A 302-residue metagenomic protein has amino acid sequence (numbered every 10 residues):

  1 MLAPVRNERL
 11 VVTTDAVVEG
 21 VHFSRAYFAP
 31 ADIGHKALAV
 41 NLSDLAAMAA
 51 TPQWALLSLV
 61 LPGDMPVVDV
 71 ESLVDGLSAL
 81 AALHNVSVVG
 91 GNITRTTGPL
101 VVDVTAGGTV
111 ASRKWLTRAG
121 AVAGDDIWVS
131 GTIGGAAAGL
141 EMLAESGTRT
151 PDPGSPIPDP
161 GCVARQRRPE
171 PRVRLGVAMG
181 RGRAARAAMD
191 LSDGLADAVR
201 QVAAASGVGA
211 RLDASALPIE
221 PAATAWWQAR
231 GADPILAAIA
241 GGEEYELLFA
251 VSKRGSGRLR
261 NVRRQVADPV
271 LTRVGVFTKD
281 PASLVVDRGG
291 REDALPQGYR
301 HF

Functional and structural regions predicted by a protein language model:
M1-V129: Glycine-rich phosphate/pyrophosphate-binding loop regions near the starts of catalytic domains
L2-P4, G107-G108, S130, E141-A144 (+2 more regions): Short beta-strand-to-turn element immediately C-terminal to the catalytic PLP-Schiff-base lysine in fold type I
N7-V18, V173, A216-L217, P221-W226: Acidic-glycine-rich active-site phosphate/pyrophosphate-binding loop
E8-R9, V18-G20, A111, G134-A137 (+3 more regions): Short, acidic Gly/Pro/Ser/Thr-rich loop/turn segments
V11-T14, P99-V101, L116-A178: Short, acidic (Asp/Glu-rich) active-site segment that either coordinates a divalent metal cofactor
F28-I33, C162-P169, R186-A187, I235-A237: Short pre-catalytic strand/loop immediately N-terminal to key active-site residues, enriched for Gly-Thr
P62-V89, T94-V102, G107, R181 (+1 more regions): Glycine-/charge-enriched secondary-structure boundary and capping motifs
W115, G139, L175, A198 (+1 more regions): Hydrophobic side chains in well-ordered alpha-helices
